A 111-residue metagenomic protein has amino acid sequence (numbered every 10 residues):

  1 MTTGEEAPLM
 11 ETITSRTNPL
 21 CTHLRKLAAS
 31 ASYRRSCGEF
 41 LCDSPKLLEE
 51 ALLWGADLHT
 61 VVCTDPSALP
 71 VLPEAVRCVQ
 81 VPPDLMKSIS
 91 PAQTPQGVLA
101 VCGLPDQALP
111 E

Functional and structural regions predicted by a protein language model:
T2-E111: Arg/Lys-rich RNA-binding interfaces used to dock onto structured RNA substrates
